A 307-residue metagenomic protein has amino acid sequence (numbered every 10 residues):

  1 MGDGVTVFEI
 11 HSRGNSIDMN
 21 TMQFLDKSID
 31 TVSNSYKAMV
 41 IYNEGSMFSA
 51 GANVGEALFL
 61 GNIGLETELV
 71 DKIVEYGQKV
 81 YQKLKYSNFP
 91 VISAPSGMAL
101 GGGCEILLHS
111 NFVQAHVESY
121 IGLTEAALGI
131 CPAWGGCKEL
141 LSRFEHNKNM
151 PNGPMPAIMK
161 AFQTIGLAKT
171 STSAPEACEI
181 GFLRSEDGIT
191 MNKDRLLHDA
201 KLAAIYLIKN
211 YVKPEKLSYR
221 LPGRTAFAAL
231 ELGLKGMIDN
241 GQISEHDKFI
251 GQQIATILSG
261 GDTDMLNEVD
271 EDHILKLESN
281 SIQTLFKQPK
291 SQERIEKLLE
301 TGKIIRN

Functional and structural regions predicted by a protein language model:
M1-V40, N147-K169, S173, E179 (+2 more regions): Intrinsically disordered, low-complexity segments enriched in small/flexible residues
V5-F8, M22-E68, E75-A94, H116-Y120 (+1 more regions): A structural preference for short, pocket-lining loop segments at secondary-structure junctions
V7, G14-I17, S46-G51, A99-G103 (+4 more regions): Flexible loop/turn segments at secondary-structure boundaries
N20-T21, N53, G103, G136: Residues at alpha-helix caps and immediate loop-helix transition turns in enzyme cores, especially N- and C-cap
L65, N111-F112, A255: N-terminal start-of-chain detector that recognizes signal peptides and the immediate post-cleavage beginning
L69-K72, K290: Alpha-helical initiation/capping and key positions within long helical/coiled-coil segments
V70, Q78, Q82-Y219: Conserved catalytic cores of soluble enzyme domains, especially glycine-rich substrate-binding beta-alpha loops
